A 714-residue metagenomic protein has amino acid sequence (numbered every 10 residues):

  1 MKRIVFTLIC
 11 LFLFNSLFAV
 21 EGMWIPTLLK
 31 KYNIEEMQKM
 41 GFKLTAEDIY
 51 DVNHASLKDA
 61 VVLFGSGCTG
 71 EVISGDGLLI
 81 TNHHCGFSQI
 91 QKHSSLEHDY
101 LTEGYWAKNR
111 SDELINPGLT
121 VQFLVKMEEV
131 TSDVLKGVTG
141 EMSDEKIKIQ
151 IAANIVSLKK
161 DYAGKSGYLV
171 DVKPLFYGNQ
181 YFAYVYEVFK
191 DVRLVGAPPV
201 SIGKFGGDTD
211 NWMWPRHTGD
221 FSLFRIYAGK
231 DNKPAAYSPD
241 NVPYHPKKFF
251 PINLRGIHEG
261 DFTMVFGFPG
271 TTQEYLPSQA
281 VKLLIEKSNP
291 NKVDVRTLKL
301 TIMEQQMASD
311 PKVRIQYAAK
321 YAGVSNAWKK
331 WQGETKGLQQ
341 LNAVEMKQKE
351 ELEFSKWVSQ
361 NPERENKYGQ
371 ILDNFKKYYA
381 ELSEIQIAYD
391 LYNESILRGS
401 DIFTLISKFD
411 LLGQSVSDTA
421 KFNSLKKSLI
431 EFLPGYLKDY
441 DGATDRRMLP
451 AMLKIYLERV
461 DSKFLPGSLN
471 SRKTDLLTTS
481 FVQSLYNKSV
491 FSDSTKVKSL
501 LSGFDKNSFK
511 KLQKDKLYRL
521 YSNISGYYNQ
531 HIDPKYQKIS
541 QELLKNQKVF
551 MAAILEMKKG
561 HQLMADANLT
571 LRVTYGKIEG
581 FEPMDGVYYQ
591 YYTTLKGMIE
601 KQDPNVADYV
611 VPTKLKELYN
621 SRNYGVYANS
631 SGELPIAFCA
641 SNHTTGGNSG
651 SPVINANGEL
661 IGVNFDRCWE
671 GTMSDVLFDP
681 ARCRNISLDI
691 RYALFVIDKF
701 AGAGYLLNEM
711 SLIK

Functional and structural regions predicted by a protein language model:
K2, N15-K714: Terminal presequence/propeptide segments associated with secretion/organelle targeting and zymogen/polyprotein
I4-L13: Sec-dependent N-terminal signal peptides
